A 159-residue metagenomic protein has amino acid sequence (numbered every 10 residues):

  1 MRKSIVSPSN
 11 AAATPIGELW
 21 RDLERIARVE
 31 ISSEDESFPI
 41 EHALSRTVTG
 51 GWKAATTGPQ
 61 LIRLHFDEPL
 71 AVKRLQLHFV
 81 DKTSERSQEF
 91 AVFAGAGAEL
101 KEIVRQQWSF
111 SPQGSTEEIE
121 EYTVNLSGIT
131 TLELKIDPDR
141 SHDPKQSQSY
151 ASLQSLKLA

Functional and structural regions predicted by a protein language model:
M1-H65, K82-S84, K157: Disordered, acidic Ser/Thr/Pro-rich linker "stalks" and the adjacent N-terminal cap of the next globular domain
V29, L61-L64, V72-H78, I119-S149 (+1 more regions): Hydrophobic/aromatic beta-strand segments within beta-rich folds
A55-T57, E85, S115-E117, S149: Short solvent-exposed loop/turn micro-motifs enriched in small/polar/acidic residues
L70, T83-S87, S127: A cross-taxa feature marking solvent-exposed loop/turn segments within ectodomains of secreted and single-pass membrane
F79-Q88, H142: Extended, low-complexity, turn-rich repeat/linker tracts enriched in Gly/Pro/Ser/Thr and Asp/Glu that occur
E85-A98: Short, surface-exposed beta-strand/strand-loop-strand elements in extracellular ectodomains
A91-F93, W108, S149-S152: Short amphipathic alpha-helical segments embedded in low-complexity Lys/Glu-rich regions
K101-N125: Extracellular carbohydrate recognition and processing domains and analogous Trp-centered ligand-binding platforms
